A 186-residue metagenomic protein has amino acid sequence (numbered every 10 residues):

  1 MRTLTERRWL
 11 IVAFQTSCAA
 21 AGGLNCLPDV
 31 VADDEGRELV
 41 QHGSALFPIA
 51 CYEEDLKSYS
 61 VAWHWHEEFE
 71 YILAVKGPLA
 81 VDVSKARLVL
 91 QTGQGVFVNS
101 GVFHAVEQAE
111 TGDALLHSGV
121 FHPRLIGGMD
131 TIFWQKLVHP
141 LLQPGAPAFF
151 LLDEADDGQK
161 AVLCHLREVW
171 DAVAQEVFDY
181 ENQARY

Functional and structural regions predicted by a protein language model:
L4-E6, I11-A19, L24-F47, S100-W170: A hydrophobic/aromatic-rich effector-binding and dimerization subdomain of bacterial HTH-type transcriptional regulators
P48-L141, E176, Y180: N-terminal regulatory/effector-sensing and dimerization cores that precede helix-turn-helix DNA-binding domains
R167-D179: Basic, amphipathic alpha-helical hairpins
E181-R185: Conserved amphipathic alpha-helical segments that form helical-bundle/coiled-coil interaction surfaces
